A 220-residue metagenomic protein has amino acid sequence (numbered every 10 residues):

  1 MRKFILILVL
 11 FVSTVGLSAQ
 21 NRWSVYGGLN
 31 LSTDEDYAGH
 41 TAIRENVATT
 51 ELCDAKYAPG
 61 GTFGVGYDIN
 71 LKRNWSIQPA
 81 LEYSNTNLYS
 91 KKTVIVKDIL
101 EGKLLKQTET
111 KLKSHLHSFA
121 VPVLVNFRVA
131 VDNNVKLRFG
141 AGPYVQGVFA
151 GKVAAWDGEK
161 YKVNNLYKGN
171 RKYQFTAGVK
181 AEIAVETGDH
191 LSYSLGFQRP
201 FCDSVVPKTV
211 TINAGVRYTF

Functional and structural regions predicted by a protein language model:
M1-F4, A19-Q20: Positively charged n-region of N-terminal signal peptides that target proteins for export
F4-S13: Sec-dependent N-terminal signal peptides
A19-G66, K136, T211, T219: Short glycine/proline- and aromatic-enriched beta-strand/turn motifs that initiate or cap beta-hairpins
W23, N74-I77, N133-V135, V185 (+1 more regions): Repeated loop/turn-to-beta-strand initiation elements of outer-membrane beta-barrel proteins
G27-L31, G61-I69, L81-Y83, V121-F127 (+4 more regions): Residues on the lipid-exposed face of transmembrane beta-strands in outer-membrane beta-barrel proteins
D34-A58, T86-F119, V148-K180, D203: Extracellular/periplasm-exposed beta-strand and loop segments of Gram-negative cell-envelope proteins, dominated by
N133, Y173-Q174, F201-T211: Solvent-exposed loop/turn segments connecting transmembrane beta-strands in outer-membrane beta-barrel proteins
Y193-D203: Transmembrane beta-strand segments that form the barrel wall of outer-membrane beta-barrel proteins
